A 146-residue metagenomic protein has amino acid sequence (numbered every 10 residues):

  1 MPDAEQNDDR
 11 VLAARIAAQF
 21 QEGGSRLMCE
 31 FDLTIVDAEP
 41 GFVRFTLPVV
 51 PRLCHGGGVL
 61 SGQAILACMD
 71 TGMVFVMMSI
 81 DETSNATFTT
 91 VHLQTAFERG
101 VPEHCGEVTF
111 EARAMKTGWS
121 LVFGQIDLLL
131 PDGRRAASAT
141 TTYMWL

Functional and structural regions predicted by a protein language model:
M1-L146: Terminal targeting signals and extreme-terminal segments of soluble enzymes
